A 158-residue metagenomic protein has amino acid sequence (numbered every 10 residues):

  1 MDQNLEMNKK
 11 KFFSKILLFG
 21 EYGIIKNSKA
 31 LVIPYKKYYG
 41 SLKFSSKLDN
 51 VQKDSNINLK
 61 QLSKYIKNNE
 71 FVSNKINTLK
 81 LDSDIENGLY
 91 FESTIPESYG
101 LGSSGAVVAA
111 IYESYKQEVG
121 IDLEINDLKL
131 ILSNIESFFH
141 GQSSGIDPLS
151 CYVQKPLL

Functional and structural regions predicted by a protein language model:
D2-G100, E113, Q117-I121, Q154-P156: ATP-binding N-lobe of GHMP and related small-molecule kinases
E92-G102, N134-Q142: A short glycine/serine-rich beta->alpha loop
S103, E124: Conserved acidic
A106-E113: Short amphipathic alpha-helical face segments that pack within enzyme cores and frequently flank/anchor catalytic
I125-L158: Alpha/beta catalytic cores of group-transfer enzymes, especially the acyltransferase/condensing modules of polyketide
